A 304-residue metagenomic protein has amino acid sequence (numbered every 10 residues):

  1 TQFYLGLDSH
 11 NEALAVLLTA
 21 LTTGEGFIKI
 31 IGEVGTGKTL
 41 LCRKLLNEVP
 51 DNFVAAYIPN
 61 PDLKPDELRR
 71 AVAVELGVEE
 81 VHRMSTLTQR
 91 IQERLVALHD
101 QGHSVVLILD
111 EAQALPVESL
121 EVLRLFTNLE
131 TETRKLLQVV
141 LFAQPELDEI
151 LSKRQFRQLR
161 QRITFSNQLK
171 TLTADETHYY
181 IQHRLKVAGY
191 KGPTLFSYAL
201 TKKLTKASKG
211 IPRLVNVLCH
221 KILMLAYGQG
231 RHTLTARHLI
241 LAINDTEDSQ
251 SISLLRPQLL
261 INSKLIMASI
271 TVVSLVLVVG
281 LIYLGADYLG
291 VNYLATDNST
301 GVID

Functional and structural regions predicted by a protein language model:
T1-G24, I282-L289, N298, V302-D304: A short, basic N-terminal segment
Q2, A97-S119, L123, E146: Conserved P-loop NTPase "ATPase switch" module shared by AAA+ and STAND
V16-A20, S85-S104: Conserved alpha-helical scaffold flanking the Walker A/P-loop in AAA+ ATPase domains
G24-K44, P61: Walker A/P-loop nucleotide-binding motif
F27-I31, A56, I108: Short hydrophobic/aromatic beta-strand immediately N-terminal to the Walker A/P-loop
F53-V54, P65-H82: Conserved NTP-binding/hydrolysis module of P-loop NTPases
E75, L98-D100, V106-L107, L129-E132 (+4 more regions): Helix-loop-helix "sensor" segment of P-loop NTPases
S197-D304: C-terminal alpha-helical "lid" subdomain
